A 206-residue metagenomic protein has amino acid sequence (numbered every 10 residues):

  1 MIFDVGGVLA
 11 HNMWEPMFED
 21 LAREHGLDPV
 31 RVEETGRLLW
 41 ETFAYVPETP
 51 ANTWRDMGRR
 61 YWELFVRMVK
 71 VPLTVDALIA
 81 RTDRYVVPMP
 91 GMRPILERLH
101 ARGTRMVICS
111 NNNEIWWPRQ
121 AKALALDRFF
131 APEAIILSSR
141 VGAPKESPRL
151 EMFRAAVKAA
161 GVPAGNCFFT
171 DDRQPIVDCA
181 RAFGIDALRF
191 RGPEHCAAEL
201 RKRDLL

Functional and structural regions predicted by a protein language model:
M1-P94, A101-R102: N-terminal helical cap/lid subdomain that shapes the substrate entry/recognition surface in HAD-like hydrolases
D4-G7, W54, L99, I108 (+2 more regions): Generic structural signal for small/hydrophobic residues in well-ordered secondary structure, especially within
V8-L9, W14-P16, N112-W116, V141-A143 (+1 more regions): Short, solvent-exposed loop/turn segments at secondary-structure junctions
E114-N166: Substrate-recognition "cap/lid" segment bordering the active-site pocket of phosphatases
W117, V177-D178, A197: Short alpha-helix immediately C-terminal to the canonical SAM-binding loop
M152, D172-I185: Acidic, divalent-metal-coordinating active-site segment for phosphoryl/phosphodiester hydrolysis, typified by short
V162-A164, F183-R189, P193-L206: C-terminal cap/substrate-recognition subdomain and adjoining C-terminal extension of metal-dependent phosphatase-like
F169-T170, R189: Conserved SAM-binding loop
